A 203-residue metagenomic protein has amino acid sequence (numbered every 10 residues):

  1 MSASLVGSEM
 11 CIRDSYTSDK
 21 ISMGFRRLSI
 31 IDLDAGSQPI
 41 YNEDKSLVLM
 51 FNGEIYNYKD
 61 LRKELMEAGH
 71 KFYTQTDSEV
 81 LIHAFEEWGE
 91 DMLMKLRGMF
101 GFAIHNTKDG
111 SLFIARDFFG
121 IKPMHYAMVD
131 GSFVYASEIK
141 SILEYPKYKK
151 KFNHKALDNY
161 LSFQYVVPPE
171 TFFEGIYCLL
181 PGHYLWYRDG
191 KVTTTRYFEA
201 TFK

Functional and structural regions predicted by a protein language model:
M1-E9: Positively charged, low-complexity/disordered segments
S8-E9, R13-K203: Cysteine-centered catalytic environments shared across enzyme families
